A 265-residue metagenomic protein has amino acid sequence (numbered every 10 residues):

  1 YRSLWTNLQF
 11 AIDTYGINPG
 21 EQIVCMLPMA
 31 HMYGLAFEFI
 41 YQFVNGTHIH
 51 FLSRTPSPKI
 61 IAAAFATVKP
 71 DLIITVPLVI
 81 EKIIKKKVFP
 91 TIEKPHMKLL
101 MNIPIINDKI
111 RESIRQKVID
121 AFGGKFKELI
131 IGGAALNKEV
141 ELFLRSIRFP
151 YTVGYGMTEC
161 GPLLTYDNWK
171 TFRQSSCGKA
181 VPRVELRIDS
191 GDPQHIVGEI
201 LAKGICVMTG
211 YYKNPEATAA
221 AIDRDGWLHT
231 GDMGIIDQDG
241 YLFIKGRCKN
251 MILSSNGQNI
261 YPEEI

Functional and structural regions predicted by a protein language model:
Y1-I23, F39, M233-I236, L242 (+2 more regions): Ligand/cofactor pocket segment of small-molecule handling proteins
W5-Q22, M29-K117, K125, P150: Conserved AMP-binding/adenylation subdomain of ANL enzymes
L78, G132-V140, V153-N168, V181-R183 (+1 more regions): Conserved A3 ("GATE") glycine/threonine-rich loop of ANL adenylate-forming enzymes
L136, R145-F149, M157-S175, G191-D192 (+1 more regions): Active-site loops of AMP-binding adenylate-forming
A180, R187, Q194-S254: Conserved ATP-binding/catalytic segment of the ANL
